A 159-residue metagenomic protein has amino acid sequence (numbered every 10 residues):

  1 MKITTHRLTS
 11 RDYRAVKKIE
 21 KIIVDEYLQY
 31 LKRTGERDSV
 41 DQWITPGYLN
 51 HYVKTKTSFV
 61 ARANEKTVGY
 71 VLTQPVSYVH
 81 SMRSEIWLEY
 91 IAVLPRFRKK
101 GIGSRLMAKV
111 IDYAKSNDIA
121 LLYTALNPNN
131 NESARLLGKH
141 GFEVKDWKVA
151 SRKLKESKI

Functional and structural regions predicted by a protein language model:
M1-R14, S157-I159: Conserved N-terminal entry element of GNAT/NAT acetyltransferase domains
V24-Y48: Conserved GNAT-fold acetyl-CoA-binding loop/helix
G47-V60, W87: A short helix-loop-beta-strand connector motif used in the catalytic cores of GNAT acetyltransferases and, in some
V60, K66-P75, W87, A92: Conserved beta-strand in the GNAT
L88-R98, L126: A short, internal acetyl-CoA/4′-phosphopantetheine-binding micro-motif in the GNAT/acyltransferase core
F97, G101-K109: Conserved acetyl-CoA pyrophosphate-binding loop and the N-cap/start of the following alpha-helix in GNAT-like
S104, P128-D146: Conserved active-site alpha-helix within GNAT-family acetyltransferase domains
A114-L126: Conserved GNAT acetyl-CoA-binding A-motif
